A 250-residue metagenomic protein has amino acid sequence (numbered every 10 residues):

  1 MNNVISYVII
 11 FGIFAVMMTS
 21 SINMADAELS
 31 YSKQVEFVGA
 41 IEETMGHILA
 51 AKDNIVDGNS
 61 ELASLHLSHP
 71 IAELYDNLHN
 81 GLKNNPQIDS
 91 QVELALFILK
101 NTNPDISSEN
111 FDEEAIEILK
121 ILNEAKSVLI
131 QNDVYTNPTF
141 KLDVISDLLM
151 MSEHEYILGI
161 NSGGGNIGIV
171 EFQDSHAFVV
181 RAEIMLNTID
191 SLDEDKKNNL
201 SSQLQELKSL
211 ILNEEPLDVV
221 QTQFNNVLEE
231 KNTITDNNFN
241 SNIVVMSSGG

Functional and structural regions predicted by a protein language model:
M1-A27: Secretory targeting signatures
A25-G250: Mature extracytoplasmic or organellar-lumen-exposed domains after removal of signal/transit peptides
